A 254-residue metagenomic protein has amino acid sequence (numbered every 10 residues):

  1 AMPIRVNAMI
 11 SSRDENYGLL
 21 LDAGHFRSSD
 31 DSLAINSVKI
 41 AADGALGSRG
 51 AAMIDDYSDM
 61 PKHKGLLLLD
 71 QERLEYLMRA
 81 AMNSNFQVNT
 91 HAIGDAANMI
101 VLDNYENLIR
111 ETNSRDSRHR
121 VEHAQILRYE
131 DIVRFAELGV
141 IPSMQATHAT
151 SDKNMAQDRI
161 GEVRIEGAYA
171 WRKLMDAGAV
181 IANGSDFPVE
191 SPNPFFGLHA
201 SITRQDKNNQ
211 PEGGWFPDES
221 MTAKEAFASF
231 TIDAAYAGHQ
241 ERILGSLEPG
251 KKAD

Functional and structural regions predicted by a protein language model:
M2-D95, M99, R134-I141, A146-T147 (+1 more regions): Metal-coordinating catalytic core of metallo-dependent amide/deamination hydrolases
M78-N89, A96-H119, H123-A124, Y129-V133 (+1 more regions): His/Asp/Glu-enriched, well-ordered alpha-helical/loop segment that forms or immediately abuts the divalent-metal
